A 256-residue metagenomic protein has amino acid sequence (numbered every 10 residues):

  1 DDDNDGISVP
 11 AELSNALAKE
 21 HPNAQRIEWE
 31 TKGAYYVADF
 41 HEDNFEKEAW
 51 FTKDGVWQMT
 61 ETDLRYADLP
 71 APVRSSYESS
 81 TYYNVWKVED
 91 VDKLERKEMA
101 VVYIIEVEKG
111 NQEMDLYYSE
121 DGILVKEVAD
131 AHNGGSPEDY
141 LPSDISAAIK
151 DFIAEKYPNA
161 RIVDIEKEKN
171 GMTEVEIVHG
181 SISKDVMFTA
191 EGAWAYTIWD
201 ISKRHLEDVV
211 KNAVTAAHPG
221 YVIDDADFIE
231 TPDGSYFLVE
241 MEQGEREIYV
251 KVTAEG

Functional and structural regions predicted by a protein language model:
D1-A11: Bacterial Sec-dependent N-terminal signal peptides
E20-Q25, S80-T81, K156-A160, H218-Y221: Sec/Tat-exported extracytoplasmic proteins
Q25-E48, L94-M114, R161-D185, A226-V250: Exposed beta-strand-loop-beta-strand "reactive/processing" segments of non-cytosolic proteins
F40-E42, E61-D63, V128-A131, I177-H179 (+1 more regions): Beta-turn initiation residues at beta-strand->coil junctions
K47-Q58, E113-A131, I182-A195, R246-G256: A short, surface-exposed beta-strand/turn
G55-V85, G192-G220: Long, charged/polar, surface-exposed segments that mediate recognition or autoinhibition
A67, N84-D90, E127-Y140, D144 (+7 more regions): General marker for long, soluble alpha-helical cores
